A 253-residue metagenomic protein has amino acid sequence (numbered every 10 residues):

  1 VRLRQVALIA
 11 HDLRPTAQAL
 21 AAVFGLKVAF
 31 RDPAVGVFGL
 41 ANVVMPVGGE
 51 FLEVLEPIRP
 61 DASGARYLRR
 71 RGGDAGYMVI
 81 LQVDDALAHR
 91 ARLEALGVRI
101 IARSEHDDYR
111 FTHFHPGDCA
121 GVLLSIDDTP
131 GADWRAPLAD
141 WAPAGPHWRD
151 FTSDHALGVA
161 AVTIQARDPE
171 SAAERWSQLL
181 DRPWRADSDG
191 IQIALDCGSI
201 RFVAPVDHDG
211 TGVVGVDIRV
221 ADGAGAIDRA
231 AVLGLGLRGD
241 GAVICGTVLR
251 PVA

Functional and structural regions predicted by a protein language model:
V1-D61: An N-terminus-focused feature that recognizes amino-terminal "leader" regions
R2-H11, V43-P46, A65-R90, F114-H115 (+2 more regions): Vicinal oxygen chelate
R2-L3, A7-L13, A144-S188, G198: Surface-exposed interaction/gating patches
R14-K27, L87-L96, D168-P183, R229: Amphipathic alpha-helical segments
P33, A102-E105, R185-A186: Short beta-strand
G36-G39, A75, D107-R110: Short acidic/glycine-enriched loop/turn segments that link adjacent beta-strands
E53, R90-A161, Q192, D196-D207 (+1 more regions): Vicinal oxygen chelate
I58-R70, P130, L138-W141: Short, flexible helix-coil linker/hinge segments at the edges of structured domains or between repeats
